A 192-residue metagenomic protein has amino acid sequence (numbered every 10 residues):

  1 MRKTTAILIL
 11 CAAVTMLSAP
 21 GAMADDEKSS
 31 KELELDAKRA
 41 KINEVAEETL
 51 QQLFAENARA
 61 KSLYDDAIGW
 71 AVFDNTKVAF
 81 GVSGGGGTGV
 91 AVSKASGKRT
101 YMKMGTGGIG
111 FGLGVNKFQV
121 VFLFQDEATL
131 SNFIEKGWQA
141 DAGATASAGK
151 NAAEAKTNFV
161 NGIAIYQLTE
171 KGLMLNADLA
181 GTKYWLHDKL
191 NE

Functional and structural regions predicted by a protein language model:
M1-A24: N-terminal export/membrane-targeting signals
D25-E192: Small-residue-enriched, tightly packed secondary-structure blocks
